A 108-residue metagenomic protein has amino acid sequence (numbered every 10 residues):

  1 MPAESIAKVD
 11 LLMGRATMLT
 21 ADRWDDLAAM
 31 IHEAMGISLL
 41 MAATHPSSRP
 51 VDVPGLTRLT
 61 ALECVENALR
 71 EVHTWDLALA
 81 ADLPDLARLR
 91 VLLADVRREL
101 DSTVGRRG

Functional and structural regions predicted by a protein language model:
M1-L12, T57-R70: Short amphipathic alpha-helical heptad-repeat segments
M1-L39: Short terminal alpha-helical segments
A7, D25-E33, G55, L59 (+1 more regions): Short, charged, amphipathic alpha-helical segments
M13-R23, M41-S48, V72-L79, L100-T103 (+1 more regions): Secondary-structure edge/capping motif, primarily at the C-terminal ends of alpha-helices and the immediately following
A29, E33-G36, A61, A68-E71: Long, soluble alpha-helical segments
I31, T44-P46, E63, D82: Residue-level detector of solvent-exposed, low-hydrophobicity positions
I37-L59: Short, solvent-exposed, charged loop/turn and helix-capping segments that join or cap alpha-helices on peripheral
C64-G108: Amphipathic alpha-helical binding modules
